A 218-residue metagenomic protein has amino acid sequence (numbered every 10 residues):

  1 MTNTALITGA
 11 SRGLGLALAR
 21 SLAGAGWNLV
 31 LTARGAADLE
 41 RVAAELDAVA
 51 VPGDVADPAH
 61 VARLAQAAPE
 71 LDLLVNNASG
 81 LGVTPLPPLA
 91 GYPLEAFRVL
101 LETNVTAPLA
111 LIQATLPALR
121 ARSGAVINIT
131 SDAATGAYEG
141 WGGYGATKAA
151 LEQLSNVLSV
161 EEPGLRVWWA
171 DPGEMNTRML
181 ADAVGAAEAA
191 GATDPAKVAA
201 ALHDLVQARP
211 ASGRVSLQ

Functional and structural regions predicted by a protein language model:
S11-R12: Conserved glycine-rich cofactor-binding loop
P52-R63, L94: The beta1-alpha1 cofactor-binding region of Rossmann-like NAD(H)/NADP(H)-dependent oxidoreductases
N77-P85: Conserved NAD(P)H cofactor-binding loop of Rossmann-fold oxidoreductase domains
P85-L89, P93-R98: Substrate-binding pocket helix/loop in short-chain dehydrogenase/reductase
I112, T147: Active-site helix of classical SDR
S131: Residue(s) in the substrate-gating loop at a strand-loop-helix junction that position the organic substrate next
G164-L165, W169-G173, T177, G185-Q218: C-terminal helical subdomain
